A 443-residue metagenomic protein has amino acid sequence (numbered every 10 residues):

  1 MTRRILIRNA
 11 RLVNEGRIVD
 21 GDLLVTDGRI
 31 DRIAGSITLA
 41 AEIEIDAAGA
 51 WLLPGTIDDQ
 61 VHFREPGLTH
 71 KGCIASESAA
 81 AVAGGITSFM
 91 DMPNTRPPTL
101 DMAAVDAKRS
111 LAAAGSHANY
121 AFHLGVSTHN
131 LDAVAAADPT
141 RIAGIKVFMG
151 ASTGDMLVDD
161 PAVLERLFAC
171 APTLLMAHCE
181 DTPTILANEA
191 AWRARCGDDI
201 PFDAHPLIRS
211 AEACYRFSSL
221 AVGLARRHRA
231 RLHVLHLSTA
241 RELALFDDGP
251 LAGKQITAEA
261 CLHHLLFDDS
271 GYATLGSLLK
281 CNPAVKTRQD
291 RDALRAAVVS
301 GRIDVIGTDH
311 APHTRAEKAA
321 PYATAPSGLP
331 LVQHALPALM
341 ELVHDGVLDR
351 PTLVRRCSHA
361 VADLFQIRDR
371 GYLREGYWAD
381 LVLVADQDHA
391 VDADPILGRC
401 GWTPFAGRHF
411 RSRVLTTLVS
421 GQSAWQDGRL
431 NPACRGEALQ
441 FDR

Functional and structural regions predicted by a protein language model:
M1-G55: Histidine-rich, glycine-flanked metal-binding segment
A10, L23, G28, G49 (+15 more regions): Divalent metal-coordination and catalytic microenvironments
A10, P321-T324, E375-Q440: C-terminal cap of metal-dependent C-N hydrolases
A50-G115: Metal-associated gating/positioning segment near the N- to mid-region
M90-D91, A121-L124, R231-H236: Short catalytic-loop micro-motif centered on adjacent basic/acidic residues
M102-A118, R166-A177, H334: Alpha-helix-loop-beta-strand connector modules within alpha/beta enzyme cores
D132-I306: Histidine/acidic residue-rich metal-binding segments in metalloenzymes
D199-L220, L224-R229, V299-I306, A311-D388: His/Asp/Glu-enriched, well-ordered alpha-helical/loop segment that forms or immediately abuts the divalent-metal
